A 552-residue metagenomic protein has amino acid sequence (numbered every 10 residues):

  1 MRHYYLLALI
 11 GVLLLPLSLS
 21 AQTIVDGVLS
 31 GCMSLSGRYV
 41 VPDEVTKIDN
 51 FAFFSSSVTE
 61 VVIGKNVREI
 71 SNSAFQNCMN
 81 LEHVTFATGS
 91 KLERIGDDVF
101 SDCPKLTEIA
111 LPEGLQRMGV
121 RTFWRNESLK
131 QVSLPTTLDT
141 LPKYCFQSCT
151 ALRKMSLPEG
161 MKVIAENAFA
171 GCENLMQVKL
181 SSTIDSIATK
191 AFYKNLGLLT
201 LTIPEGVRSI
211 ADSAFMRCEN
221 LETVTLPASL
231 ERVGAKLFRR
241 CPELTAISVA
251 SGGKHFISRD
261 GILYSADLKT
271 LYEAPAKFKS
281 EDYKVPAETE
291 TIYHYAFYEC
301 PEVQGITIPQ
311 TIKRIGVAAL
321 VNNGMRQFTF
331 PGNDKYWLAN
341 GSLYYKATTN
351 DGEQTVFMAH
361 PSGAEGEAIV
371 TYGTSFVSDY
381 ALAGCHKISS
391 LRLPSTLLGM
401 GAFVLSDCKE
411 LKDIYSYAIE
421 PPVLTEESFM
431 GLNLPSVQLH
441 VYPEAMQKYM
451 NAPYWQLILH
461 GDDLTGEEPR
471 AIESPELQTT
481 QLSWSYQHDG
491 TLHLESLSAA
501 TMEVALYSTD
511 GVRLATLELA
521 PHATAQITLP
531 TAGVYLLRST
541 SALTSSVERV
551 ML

Functional and structural regions predicted by a protein language model:
M1-Y5, L552: Positively charged n-region of N-terminal signal peptides that target proteins for export
L7-P16: Bacterial N-terminal signal peptides
Q22-T23, M33-K47, S56-E69, M79-R94 (+15 more regions): Structural signature of tandem-repeat unit edges
N50-A52, N72-A74, G96-V99, G119-T122 (+11 more regions): Consensus positions within tandem repeat domains that build extended binding/scaffold surfaces
E427-L432: A structural signal for leucine-rich repeat
M450-A471: A recurrent domain-boundary module in secreted/ectodomain proteins
A471-L552: C-terminal outer-membrane/trafficking sorting elements
